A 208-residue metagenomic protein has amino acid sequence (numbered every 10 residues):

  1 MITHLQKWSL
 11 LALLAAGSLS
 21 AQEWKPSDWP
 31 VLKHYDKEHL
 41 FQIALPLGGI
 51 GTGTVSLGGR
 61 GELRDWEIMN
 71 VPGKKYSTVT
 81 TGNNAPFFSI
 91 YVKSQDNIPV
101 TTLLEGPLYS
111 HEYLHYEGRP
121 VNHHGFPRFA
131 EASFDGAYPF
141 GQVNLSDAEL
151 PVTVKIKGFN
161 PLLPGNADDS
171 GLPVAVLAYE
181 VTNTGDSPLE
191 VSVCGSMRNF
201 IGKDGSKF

Functional and structural regions predicted by a protein language model:
M1-S9: Bacterial N-terminal signal peptides that target proteins for export
I2, L19, L57-G59, E67-M69 (+2 more regions): Composition- and surface-driven signal marking solvent-exposed, interaction-prone regions in large proteins
A12-A21: Hydrophobic h-region of N-terminal signal peptides that target proteins for export in Gram-negative bacteria
Q22-L108: Beta-strand-rich N-terminal accessory domains
L40-Q42, G51-T52, L63, F87 (+4 more regions): Extracellular structured ligand-interaction cores
I50, L57-R60, I68-V71, Q95 (+4 more regions): An acidic- and aromatic-residue-enriched active-site/binding cleft used to recognize and process polar
V79, I156, P161-F208: Polysaccharide-binding surfaces and accessory modules of carbohydrate-active proteins
L108-V174: Extended, loop-rich substrate-binding clefts of extracytoplasmic carbohydrate-active enzymes
